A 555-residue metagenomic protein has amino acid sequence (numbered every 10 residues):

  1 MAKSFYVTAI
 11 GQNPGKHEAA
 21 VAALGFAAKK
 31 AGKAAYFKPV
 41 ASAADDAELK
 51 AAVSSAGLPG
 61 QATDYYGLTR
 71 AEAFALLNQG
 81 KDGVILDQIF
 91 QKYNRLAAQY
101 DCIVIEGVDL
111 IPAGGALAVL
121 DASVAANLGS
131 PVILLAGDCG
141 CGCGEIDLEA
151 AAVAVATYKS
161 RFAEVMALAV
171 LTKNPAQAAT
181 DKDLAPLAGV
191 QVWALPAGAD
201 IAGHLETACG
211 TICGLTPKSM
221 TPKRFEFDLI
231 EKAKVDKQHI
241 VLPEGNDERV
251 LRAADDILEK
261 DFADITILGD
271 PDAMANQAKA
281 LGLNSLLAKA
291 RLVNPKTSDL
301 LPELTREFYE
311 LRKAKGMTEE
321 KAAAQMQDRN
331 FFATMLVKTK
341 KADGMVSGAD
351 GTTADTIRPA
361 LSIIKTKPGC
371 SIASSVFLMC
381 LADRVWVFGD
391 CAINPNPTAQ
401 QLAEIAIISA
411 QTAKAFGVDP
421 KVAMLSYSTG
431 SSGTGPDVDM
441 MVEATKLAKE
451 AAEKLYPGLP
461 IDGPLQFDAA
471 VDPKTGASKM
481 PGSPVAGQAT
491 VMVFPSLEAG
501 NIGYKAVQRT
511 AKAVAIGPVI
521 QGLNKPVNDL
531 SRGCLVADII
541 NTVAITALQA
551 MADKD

Functional and structural regions predicted by a protein language model:
M1-K223: Flexible phosphate-sensing "switch/lid" loops adjacent to ATP/NTP-binding sites across phosphate-transfer
S219-A486, V491-D555: Anion-binding alpha/beta catalytic cores of soluble intermediary-metabolism enzymes, centered on
